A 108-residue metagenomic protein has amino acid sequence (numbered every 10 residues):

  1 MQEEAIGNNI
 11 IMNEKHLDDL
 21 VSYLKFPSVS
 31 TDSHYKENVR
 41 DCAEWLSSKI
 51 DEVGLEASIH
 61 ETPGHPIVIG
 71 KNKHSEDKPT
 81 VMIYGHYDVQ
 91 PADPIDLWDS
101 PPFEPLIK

Functional and structural regions predicted by a protein language model:
M1-Q2, H86: Intrinsically disordered, low-complexity regulatory regions of eukaryotic regulatory proteins
Q2-I11: Feature detects long, helix-prone N-terminal segments enriched in hydrophobes
I10-D41: N-terminal capping segment at the start of a domain
K25, V29, S75, D88: Residue-level marker of positions within ordered structural domains that often coincide with functionally constrained
T31-K78, D99, F103-P105: A non-catalytic alpha/beta surface segment that caps or lines the substrate-entry region of metallo-dependent hydrolase
K78-K108: Active-site metal-coordination/substrate-binding segment of hydrolases, especially metallo-dependent peptidases
